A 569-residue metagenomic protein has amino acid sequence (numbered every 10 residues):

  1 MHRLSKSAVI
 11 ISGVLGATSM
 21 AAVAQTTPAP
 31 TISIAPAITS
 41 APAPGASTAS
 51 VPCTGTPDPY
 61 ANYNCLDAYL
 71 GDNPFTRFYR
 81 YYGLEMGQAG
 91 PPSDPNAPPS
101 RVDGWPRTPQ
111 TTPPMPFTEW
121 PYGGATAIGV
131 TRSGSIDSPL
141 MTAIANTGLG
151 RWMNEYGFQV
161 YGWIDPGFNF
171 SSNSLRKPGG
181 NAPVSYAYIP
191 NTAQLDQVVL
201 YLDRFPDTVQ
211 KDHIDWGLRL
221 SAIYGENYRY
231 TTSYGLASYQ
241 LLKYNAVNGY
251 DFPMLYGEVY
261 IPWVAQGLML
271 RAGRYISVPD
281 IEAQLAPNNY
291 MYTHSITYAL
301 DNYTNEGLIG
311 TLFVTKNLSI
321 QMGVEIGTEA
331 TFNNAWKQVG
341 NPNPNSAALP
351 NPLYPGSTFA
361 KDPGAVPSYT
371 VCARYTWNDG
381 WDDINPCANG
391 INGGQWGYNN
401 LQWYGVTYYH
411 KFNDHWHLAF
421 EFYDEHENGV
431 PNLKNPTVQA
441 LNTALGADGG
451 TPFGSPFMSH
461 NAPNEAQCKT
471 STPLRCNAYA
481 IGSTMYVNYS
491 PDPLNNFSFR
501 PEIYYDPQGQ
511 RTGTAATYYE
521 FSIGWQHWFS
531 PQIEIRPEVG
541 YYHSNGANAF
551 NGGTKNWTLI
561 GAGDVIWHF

Functional and structural regions predicted by a protein language model:
H2-P178, N464-C468: N-terminal periplasmic/intermembrane-space "pro-region" immediately following the signal or transit peptide
T27-T39, S50-Y82, P92-P99, W105-P106 (+5 more regions): Outer-membrane beta-barrel pore domains
P59, R151-S172, R176-G180, S185-A330 (+6 more regions): Outer membrane beta-barrel
A143-A145, F252, N305, G482 (+1 more regions): Short, conserved clusters of charged catalytic residues that mark active-site and nucleotide-handling motifs
Y156, Q194, G249-D251, N302 (+5 more regions): Residue-level preference for beta-strand/loop junctions
I214-R219, K243-G249, Q266-A272, F359-V366 (+2 more regions): Glycine-rich, flexible loop segments associated with nucleotide phosphate handling
I320-Q402: Loop-centered beta-sheet repeat module
